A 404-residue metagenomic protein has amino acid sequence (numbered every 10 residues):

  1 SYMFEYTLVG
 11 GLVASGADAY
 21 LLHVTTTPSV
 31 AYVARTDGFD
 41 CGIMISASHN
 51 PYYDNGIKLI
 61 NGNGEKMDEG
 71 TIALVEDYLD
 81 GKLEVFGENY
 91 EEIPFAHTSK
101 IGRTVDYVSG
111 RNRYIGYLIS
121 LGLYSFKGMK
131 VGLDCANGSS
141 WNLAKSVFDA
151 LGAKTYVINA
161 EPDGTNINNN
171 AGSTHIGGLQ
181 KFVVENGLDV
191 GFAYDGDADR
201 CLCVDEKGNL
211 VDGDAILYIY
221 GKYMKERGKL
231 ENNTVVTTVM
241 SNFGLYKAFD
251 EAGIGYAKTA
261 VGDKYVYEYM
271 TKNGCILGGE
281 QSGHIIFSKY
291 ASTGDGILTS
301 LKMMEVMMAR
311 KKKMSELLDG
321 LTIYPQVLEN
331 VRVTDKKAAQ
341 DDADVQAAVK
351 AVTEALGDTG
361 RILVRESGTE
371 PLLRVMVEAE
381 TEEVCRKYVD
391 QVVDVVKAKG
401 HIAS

Functional and structural regions predicted by a protein language model:
S1-D54, S146-V204: N-terminal small/polar loop signature for handling phosphorylated ligands or for N-terminal nucleophile
S1-Y2, N50, N137-W141, A198-D199 (+2 more regions): Gly/Ser/Thr-rich loops at beta-strand to alpha-helix junctions that form or flank small-molecule/cofactor-binding
V13, L21-L22, A73-I115, S120 (+2 more regions): Proline/glycine-rich low-complexity loops and linkers
Y53-D80, V204-Y220, A291-M307: A short, gly/pro- and small-residue-rich
N55-N186, S404: Gly/Ser/Thr-enriched, mixed-charge loops and adjacent short helices that form phosphate/oxyanion-binding elements
N137, G196, G368-E370: A generic beta-sheet turn/junction motif
V190, R227-S404: Phosphate-binding and adjacent anionic-ligand microenvironments
